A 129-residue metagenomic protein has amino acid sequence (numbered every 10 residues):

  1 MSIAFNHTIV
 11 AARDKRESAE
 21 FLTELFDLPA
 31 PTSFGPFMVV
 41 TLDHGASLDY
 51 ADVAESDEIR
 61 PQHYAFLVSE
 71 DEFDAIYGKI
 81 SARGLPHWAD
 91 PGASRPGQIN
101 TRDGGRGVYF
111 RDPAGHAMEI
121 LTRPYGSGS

Functional and structural regions predicted by a protein language model:
M1-I3, I59, P113: Structured loop/turn residues at beta-strand edges in well-structured enzyme cores
M1-R16, H63-Y64, V68, R123-S129: N-terminal beta-strand motif that seeds the catalytic metal site of vicinal oxygen chelate
H7, F37, G107: Conserved beta-strand and immediately adjacent loop positions that scaffold enzyme active sites
D14-P29: Amphipathic alpha-helical segments
R16, A65-P113, A117, Y125: Vicinal oxygen chelate
L28-Q62, F66-E70, D103, R111 (+1 more regions): Conserved short beta-strand elements that form part of the metal-binding/catalytic scaffold of enzyme active sites
G35-P36, A93, G128: Residue-level "edge-of-site" marker
